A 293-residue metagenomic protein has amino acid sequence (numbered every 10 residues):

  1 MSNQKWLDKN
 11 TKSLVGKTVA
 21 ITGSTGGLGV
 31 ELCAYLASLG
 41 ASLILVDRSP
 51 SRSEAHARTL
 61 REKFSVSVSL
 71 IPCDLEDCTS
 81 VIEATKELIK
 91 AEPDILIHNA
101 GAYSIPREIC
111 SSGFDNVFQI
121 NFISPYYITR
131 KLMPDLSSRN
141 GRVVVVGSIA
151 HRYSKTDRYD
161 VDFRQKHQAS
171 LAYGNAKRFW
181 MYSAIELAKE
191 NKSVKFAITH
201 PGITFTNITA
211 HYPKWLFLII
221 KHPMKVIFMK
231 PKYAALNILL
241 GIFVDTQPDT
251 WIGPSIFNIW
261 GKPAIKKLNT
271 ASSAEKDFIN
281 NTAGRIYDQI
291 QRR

Functional and structural regions predicted by a protein language model:
T18, T25-G26: Conserved glycine-rich cofactor-binding loop
L39-A55: Conserved glycine-rich Rossmann-like NAD(P)H-binding loop of the short-chain dehydrogenase/reductase
E62-T79: Rossmann-fold cofactor-recognition segment
E76-A91: Conserved Rossmann-fold cofactor-binding substructure of NAD(P)-dependent oxidoreductases
E83, I105-R107, S112-Q119: Active-site Tyr-X3-Lys motif and surrounding loop/helix of classical short-chain dehydrogenase/reductase
A102-P106, R142-S193, H200-L216, K221: Catalytic loop of short-chain dehydrogenase/reductase
H222-A264, D277, N281, R285 (+1 more regions): C-terminal helical subdomain
